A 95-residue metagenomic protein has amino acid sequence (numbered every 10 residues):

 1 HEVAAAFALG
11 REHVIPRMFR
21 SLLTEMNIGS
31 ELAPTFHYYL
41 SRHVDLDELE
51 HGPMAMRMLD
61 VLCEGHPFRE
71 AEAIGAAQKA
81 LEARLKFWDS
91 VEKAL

Functional and structural regions predicted by a protein language model:
H1-L95: Non-heme di-metal
